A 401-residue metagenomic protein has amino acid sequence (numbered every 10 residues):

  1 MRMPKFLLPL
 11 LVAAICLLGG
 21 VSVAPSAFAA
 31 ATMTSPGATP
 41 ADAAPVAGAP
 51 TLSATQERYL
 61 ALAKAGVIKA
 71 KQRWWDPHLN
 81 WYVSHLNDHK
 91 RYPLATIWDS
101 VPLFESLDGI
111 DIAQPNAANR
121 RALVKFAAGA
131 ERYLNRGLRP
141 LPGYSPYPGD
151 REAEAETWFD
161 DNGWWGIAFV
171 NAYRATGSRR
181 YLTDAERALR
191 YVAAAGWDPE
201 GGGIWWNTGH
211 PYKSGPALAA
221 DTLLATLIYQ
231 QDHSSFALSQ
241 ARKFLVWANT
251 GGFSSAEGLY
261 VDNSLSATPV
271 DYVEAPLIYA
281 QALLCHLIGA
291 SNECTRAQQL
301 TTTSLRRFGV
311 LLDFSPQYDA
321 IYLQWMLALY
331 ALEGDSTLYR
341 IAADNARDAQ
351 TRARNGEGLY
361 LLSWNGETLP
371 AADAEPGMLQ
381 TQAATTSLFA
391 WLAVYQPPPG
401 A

Functional and structural regions predicted by a protein language model:
M1-T32, A38: Secretory targeting and sorting signals
S22-A54, A401: N-terminal low-complexity, Pro/Thr-rich disordered segments that flank secretion/membrane-targeting signals
G48-S106, I110-D160, K213, C294 (+1 more regions): CBM-like carbohydrate-recognition segments
Q72, R132, A194, Q230 (+4 more regions): Amphipathic alpha-helical segments of tetratricopeptide repeats
D111, Y173-G177, Y229-H233, C285 (+4 more regions): Short coil/turn linking the two alpha-helices of tandem helical-hairpin repeats
R120-I228, L238-R242: Extended ligand-binding groove/face enriched in aromatic
T208, G215-D221, A225-I228, F236-L284: Active-site cradle of extracellular carbohydrate-active enzymes
V270-G289, E293-F308: Oxyanion-binding "anion nests"
